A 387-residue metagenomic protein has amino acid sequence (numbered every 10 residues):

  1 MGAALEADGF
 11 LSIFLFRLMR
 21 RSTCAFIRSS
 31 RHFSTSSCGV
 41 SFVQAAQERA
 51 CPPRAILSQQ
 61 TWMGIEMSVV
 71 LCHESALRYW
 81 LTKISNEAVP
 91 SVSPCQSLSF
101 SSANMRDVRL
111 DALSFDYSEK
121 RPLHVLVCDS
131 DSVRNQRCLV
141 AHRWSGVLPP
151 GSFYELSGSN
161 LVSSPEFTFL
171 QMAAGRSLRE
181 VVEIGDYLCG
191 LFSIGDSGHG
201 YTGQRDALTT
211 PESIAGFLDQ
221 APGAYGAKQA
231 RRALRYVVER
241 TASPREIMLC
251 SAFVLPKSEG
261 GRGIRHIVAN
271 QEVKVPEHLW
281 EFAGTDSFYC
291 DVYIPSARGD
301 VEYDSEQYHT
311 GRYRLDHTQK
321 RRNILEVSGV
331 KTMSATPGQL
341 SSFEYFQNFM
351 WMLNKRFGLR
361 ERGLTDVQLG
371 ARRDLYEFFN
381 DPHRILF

Functional and structural regions predicted by a protein language model:
G2-E6, F10: Extreme N-terminal basic, low-complexity initiation segments that serve as generic localization/processing leaders
G9-Y225, C250, L364, R372-F387: Short gly/ser-rich loop at a beta-strand->alpha-helix junction or flexible surface loop bordering the NTP-binding
Q204-F387: Surface segments flanking catalytic/ligand-binding clefts of nucleic-acid enzymes
